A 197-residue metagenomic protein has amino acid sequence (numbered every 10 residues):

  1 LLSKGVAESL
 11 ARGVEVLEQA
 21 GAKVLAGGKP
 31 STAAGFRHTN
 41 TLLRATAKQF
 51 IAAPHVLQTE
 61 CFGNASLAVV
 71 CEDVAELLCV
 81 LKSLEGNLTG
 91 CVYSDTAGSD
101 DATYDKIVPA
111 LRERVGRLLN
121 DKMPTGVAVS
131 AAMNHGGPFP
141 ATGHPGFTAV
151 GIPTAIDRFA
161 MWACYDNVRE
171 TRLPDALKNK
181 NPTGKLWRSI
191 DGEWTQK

Functional and structural regions predicted by a protein language model:
L1-V92, A102: NAD(P)-dependent aldehyde/semialdehyde dehydrogenase
G13, A53, I107, F159 (+2 more regions): Generic structural signal of hydrophobic/aromatic residues within well-ordered alpha-helices of folded domains
A33-F36, V74-L173, W194-Q196: C-terminal core of ALDH-fold dehydrogenases
R44-F50, A141-H144, S189-G192: Short, structured secondary-structure boundary patches
V56, G137-P138, P182: Generic signal for short, ordered secondary-structure residues within or immediately flanking folded domains
L173-K197: Extended hydrophobic packing segments that form well-structured cores
